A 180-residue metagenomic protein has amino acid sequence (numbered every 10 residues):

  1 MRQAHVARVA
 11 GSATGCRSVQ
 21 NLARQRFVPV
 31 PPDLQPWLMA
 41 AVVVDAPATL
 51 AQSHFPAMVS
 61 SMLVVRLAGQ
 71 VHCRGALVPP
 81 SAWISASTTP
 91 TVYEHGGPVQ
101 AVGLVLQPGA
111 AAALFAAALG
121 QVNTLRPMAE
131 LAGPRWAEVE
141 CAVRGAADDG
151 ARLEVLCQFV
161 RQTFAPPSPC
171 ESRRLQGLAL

Functional and structural regions predicted by a protein language model:
R2-L180: Alpha-helical bundle regulatory/interaction domains
